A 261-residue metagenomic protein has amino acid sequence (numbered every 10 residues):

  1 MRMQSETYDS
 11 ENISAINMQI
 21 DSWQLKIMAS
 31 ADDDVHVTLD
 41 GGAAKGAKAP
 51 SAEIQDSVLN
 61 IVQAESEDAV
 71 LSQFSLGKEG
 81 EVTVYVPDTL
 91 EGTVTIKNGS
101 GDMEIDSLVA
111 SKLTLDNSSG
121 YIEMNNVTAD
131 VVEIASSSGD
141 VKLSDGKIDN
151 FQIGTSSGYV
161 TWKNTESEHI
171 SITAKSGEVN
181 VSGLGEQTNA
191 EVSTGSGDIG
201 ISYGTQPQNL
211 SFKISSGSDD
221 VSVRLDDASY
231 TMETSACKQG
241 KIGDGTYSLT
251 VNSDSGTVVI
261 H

Functional and structural regions predicted by a protein language model:
M1-V62, G77, E81-T95, M103-K112 (+3 more regions): Short linear S-[DN]-x-LW-Φ motif typified by the pepsin-like aspartic protease active-site region
I16-M18, I96, L115, I153 (+2 more regions): Active-site alpha-helical segments that house and flank conserved acidic catalytic motifs for diphosphate chemistry
I20, I54-D56, N98, N117 (+4 more regions): Generic beta-strand structural signal
S22, A31, G41-A43, Q63-E65 (+11 more regions): A mature extracytoplasmic/lumenal domain signature
V37, S57-D68, E233-I242: Generic recognition of long tandem-repeat/solenoid scaffolds
D68-G77: Alpha-helical membrane-targeting segments
V94-D145, Q152: Right-handed parallel beta-helix
N125, V132, V141-G154, Y159-H261: Short, surface-exposed interaction patches in beta-rich subdomains that mediate adhesion/assembly near membranes
